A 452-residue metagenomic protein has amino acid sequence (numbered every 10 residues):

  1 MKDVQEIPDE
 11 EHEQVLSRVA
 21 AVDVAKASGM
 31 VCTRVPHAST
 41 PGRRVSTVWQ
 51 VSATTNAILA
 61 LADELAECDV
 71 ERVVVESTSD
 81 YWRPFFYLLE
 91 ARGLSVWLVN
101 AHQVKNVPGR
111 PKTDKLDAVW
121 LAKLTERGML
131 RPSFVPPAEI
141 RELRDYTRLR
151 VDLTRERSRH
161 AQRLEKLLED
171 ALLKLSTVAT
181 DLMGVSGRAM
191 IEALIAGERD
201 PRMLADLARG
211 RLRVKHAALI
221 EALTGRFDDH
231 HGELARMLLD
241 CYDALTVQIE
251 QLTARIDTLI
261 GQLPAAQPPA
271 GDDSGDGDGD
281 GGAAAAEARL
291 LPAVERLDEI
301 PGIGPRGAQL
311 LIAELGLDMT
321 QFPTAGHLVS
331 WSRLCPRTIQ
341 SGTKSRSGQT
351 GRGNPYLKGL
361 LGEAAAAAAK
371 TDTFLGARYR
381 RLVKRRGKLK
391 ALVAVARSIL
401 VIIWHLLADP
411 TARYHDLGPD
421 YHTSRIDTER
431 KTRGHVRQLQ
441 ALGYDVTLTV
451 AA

Functional and structural regions predicted by a protein language model:
M1-A452: A detector of single, family-specific signature residues that are central to catalytic or substrate-handling motifs
